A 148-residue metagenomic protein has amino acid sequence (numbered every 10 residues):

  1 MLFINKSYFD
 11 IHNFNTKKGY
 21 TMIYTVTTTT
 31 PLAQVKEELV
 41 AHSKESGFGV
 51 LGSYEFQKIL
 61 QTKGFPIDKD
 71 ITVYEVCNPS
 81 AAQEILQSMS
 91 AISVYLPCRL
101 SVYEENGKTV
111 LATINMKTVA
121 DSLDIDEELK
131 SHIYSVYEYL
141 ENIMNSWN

Functional and structural regions predicted by a protein language model:
L2-T21: Short, Lys/Arg-enriched N-terminal segments with co-localized hydrophobic residues within the first ~10-30 amino acids
K18-S46: Terminal, regulation- and interaction-focused segments at domain boundaries
A41-I59: Charged, well-structured alpha/beta interaction segments
E55-C98: Compact, glycine-rich, soluble single-domain proteins
R99-D126: Beta-strand/loop substructures that line and gate deep hydrophobic ligand-binding cavities in soluble
S122-N148: Well-ordered alpha/beta subsegment
